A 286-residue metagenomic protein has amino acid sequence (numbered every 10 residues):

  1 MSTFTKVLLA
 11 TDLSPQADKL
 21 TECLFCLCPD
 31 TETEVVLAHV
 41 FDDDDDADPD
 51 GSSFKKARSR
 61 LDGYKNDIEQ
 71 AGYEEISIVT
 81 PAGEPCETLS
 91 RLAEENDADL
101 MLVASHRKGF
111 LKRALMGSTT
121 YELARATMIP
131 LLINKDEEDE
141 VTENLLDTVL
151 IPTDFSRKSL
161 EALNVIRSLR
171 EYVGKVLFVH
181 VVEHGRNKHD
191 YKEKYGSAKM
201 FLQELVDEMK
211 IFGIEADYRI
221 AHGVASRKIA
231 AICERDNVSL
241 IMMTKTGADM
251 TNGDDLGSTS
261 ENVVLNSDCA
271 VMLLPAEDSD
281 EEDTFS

Functional and structural regions predicted by a protein language model:
M1-G51, D147-D190, V206-K210: Small/aliphatic-rich secondary-structure junction motif
M1-K19, R125-A162, L265-S286: Intrinsically disordered or low-complexity boundary/linker segments at protein termini and domain junctions
S2, N66-M101, K210-M250, D278-S286: Structural beta-alpha unit
V36-A38, S77-P81, L132, L177-V179 (+2 more regions): General small-molecule cofactor/ligand-binding pocket signal
H39, S105-H106, H180, T244-T246 (+1 more regions): Short secondary-structure boundary segments
G51-D62, K192-Q203: Short, surface-exposed alpha-helical segments at coil->helix boundaries
E95-E140: Hydrophobic alpha-helical segments and helix pairs
V103-E122, M243-N266, D280-T284: Glycine-rich, Arg-bearing micro-motifs that act as flexible, cationic patches
